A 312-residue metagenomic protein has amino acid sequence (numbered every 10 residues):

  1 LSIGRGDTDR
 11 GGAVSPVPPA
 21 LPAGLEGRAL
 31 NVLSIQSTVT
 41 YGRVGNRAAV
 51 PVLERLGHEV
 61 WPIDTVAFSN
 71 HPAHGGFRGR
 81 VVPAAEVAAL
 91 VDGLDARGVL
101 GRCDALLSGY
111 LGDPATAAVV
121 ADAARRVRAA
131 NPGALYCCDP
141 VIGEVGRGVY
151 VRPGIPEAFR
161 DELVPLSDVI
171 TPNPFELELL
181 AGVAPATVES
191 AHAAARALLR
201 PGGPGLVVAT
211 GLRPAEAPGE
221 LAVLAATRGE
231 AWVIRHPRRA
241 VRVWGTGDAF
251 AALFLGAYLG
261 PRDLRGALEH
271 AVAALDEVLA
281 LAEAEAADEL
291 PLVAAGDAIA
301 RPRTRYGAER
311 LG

Functional and structural regions predicted by a protein language model:
I3-V81, A308-G312: Glycine-rich phosphate/adenosyl-contacting loop at the front of the ribokinase-like
T40, A231-G245: Short pre-catalytic strand/loop immediately N-terminal to key active-site residues, enriched for Gly-Thr
G79-R97: Glycine-rich, highly charged phosphate/nucleotide-binding loops
L100-R128, P140-E144: N-terminal glycine-rich phosphate/adenylate-binding segment common to multiple enzyme folds
V127-Y136, P201-G205: A short helix->loop->beta-strand "cap" motif at the edges of active sites that frequently abuts
V151-A231, G260-R265: Conserved phosphate/ATP/ADP-binding segment of small-molecule kinases
L179, V241-L264, L268: Short, small-residue alpha-helix embedded
R265-G312: Charged C-terminal helix
